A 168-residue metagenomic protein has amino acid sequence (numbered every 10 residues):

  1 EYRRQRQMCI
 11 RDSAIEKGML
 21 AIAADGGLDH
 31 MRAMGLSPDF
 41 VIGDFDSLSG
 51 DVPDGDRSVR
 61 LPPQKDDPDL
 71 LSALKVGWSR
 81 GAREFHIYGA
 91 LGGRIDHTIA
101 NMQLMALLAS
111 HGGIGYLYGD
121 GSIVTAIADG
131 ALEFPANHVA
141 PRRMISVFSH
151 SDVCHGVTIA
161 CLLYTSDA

Functional and structural regions predicted by a protein language model:
E1-R6, I10, Y164-A168: Single conserved hydrophobic/aromatic residue that forms the stacking wall/gate of nucleotide- or nucleobase-binding
R3-R4, D25, Y88-A90, Y118-G119 (+1 more regions): Short beta-strand segments
D12-S13, C161: Acidic, proline/serine/threonine- and glycine-rich low-complexity intrinsically disordered segments
A14-K17, I22, G26-H111: Acidic/Gly/His-enriched mid-domain segments of enzyme catalytic cores or analogous surface patches that mediate
R83, G113, R143-I145: Generic beta-strand structural signal
L107-I123: Short, acidic/small-residue loops that bind anionic groups at enzyme active sites
D120-S122, I127-S166: Long, charged alpha-helical interface segments
